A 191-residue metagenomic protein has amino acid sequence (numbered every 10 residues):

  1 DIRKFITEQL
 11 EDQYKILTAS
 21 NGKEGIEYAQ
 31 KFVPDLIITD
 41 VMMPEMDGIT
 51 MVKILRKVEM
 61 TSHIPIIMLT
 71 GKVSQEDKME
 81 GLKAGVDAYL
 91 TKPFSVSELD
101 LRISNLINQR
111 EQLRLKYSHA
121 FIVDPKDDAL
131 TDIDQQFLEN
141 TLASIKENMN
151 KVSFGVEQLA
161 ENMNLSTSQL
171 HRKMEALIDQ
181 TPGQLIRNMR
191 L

Functional and structural regions predicted by a protein language model:
D1-L17, R172, L177: Two-component/phosphorelay signaling modules centered on CheY-like receiver
T18-L36: Acidic, metal-coordinating helix/loop segments flanking the phosphotransfer/catalytic sites of two-component signaling
M43: Receiver (REC) domain active-site loop signature in two-component systems and cognate sites in sensor histidine kinases
F94-I103, I107: C-terminal output helix
V156-L185: Basic/polar phosphate-binding segments, predominantly the helix-turn-helix DNA-binding elements of transcriptional
